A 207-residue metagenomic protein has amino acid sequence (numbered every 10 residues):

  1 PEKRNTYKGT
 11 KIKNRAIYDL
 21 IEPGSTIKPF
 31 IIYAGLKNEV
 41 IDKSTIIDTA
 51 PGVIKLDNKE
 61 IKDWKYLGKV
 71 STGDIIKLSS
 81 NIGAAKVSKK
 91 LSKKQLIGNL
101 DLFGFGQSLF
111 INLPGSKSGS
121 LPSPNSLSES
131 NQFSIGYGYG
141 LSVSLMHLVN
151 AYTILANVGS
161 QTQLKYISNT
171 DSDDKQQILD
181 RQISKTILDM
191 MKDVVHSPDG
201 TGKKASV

Functional and structural regions predicted by a protein language model:
P1-D19, F30-V207: Beta-lactam-recognizing serine transpeptidase/beta-lactamase-like catalytic domain environment
L20, G24-T26: Structural signature of Gram-negative outer-membrane beta-barrels, strongest in the C-terminal barrel of TonB-dependent
